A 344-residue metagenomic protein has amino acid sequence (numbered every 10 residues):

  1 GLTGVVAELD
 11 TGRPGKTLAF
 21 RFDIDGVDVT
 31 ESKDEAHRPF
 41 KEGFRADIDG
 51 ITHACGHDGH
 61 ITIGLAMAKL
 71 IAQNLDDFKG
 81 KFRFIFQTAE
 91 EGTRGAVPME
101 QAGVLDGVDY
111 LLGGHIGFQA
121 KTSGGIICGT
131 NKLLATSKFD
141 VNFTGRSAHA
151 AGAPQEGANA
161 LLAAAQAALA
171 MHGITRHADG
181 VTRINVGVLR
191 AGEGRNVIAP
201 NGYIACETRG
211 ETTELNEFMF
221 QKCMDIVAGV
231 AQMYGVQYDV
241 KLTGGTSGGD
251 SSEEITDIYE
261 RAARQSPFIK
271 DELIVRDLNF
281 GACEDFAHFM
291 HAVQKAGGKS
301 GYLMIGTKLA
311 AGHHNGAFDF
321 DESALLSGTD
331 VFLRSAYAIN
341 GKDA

Functional and structural regions predicted by a protein language model:
G1-P14: A non-catalytic alpha/beta surface segment that caps or lines the substrate-entry region of metallo-dependent hydrolase
V5-V6, V27-V29, F40-K41, R45-T52 (+4 more regions): Histidine/acidic-residue-rich, glycine-tolerant segments that coordinate divalent metal ions
G15-T17, T136-K138, G298-Y302: Structural motif
D25-E35: Short, solvent-exposed beta-strand-terminating loops
I61-A68: DPxDG-like acidic metal-binding loop motif
L161-A344: Metal-dependent amide/peptide-bond hydrolase catalytic core, centered on the "pita-bread" metallohydrolase fold
